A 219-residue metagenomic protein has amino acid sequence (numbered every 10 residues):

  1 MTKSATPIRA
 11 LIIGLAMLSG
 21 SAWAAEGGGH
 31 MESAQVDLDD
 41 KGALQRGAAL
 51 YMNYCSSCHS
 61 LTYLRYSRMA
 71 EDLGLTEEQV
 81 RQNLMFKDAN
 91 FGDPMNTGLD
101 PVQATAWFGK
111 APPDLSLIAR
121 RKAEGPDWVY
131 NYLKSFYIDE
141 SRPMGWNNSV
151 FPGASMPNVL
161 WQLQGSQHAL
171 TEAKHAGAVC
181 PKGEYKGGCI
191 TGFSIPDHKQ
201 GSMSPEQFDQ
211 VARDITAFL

Functional and structural regions predicted by a protein language model:
T2-L38: Post-cleavage N-terminal segment of exported redox proteins
A25-A49, S60-E71, V80: Electrostatic cytochrome c docking/interface patches
Q45-A48, M52, S56, Y130: Short, well-ordered alpha-helical packing segments
G47, L115, I215: Residue-level signature of catalytic and energy-coupling elements of molecular machines, predominantly ATP/GTP-dependent
Y51-T62, I215: The canonical Cys-X-X-Cys-His
S56-H59, V179-P181, G188-I190: Sequence contexts marking disulfide-bonded cysteines in secreted/extracellular proteins
G74-S149, A154-A178, G183, F193-F208: Electron-transfer interface patches adjacent to heme c in soluble/periplasmic c-type cytochromes and di-/multiheme
M203-L219: Juxtamembrane amphipathic/hinge helix adjacent to a transmembrane helix
